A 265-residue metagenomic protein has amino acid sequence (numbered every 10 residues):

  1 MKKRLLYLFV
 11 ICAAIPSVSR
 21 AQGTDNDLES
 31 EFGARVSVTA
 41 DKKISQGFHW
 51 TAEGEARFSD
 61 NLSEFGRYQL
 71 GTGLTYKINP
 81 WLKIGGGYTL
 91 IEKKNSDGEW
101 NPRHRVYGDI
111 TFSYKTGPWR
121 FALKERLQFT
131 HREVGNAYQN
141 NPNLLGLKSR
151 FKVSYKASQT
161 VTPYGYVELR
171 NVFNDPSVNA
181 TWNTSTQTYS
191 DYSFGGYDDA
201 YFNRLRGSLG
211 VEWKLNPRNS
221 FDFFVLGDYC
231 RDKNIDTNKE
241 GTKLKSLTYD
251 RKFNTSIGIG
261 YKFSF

Functional and structural regions predicted by a protein language model:
M1-D25, S264-F265: Bacterial Sec-dependent N-terminal signal peptides
Q22-N26, F48-L62, K83-K94, K124-E133 (+2 more regions): Transmembrane beta-strand segments that form the barrel wall of outer-membrane beta-barrel proteins
G23-L28, S59-S63, N95-N101, N136-P142 (+2 more regions): Outer-membrane beta-barrel domain signature
S30-A34, G66-Y68, P102-V106, Q139-L147 (+2 more regions): Residues that define the transmembrane beta-barrel architecture of outer-membrane proteins
T39, G73, D109-T111, R150-K152 (+2 more regions): Outer-membrane beta-barrel architecture
I44-A52, W81-G86, G117-F121, T160-P163 (+1 more regions): Repeated loop/turn-to-beta-strand initiation elements of outer-membrane beta-barrel proteins
I110-S113, W213-P217, R251-F265: Outer-membrane beta-barrel "beta-signal"
E125-E240, K262-F265: Outer-membrane beta-barrel transmembrane domain signature
